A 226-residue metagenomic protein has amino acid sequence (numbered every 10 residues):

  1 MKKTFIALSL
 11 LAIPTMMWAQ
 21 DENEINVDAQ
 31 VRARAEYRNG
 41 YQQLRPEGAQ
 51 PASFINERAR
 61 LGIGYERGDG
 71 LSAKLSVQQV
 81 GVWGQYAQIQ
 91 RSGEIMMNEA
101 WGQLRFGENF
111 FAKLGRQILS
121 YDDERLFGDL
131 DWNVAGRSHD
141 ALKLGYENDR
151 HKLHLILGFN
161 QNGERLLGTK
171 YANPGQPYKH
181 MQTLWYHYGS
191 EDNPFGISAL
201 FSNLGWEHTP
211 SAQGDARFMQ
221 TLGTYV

Functional and structural regions predicted by a protein language model:
M1-T4: Positively charged n-region of N-terminal signal peptides that target proteins for export
L10-L11, D123: Acidic/polar active-site rim loop that often engages polyanionic ligands
A19-R116, L142-E147, K152-L153, T224: Beta-barrel outer-membrane channel/assembly domains of diderm bacteria
R34-Q42, Q78-Y86, Q117-L130, G158-T169 (+1 more regions): Sequence/structural signature of outer-membrane beta-barrel proteins
M96-M97, F127-G128, S138: Short acidic (Asp/Glu) patches
E108-A112, L130-V226: Signature for the C-terminal beta-barrel architecture of outer-membrane proteins
